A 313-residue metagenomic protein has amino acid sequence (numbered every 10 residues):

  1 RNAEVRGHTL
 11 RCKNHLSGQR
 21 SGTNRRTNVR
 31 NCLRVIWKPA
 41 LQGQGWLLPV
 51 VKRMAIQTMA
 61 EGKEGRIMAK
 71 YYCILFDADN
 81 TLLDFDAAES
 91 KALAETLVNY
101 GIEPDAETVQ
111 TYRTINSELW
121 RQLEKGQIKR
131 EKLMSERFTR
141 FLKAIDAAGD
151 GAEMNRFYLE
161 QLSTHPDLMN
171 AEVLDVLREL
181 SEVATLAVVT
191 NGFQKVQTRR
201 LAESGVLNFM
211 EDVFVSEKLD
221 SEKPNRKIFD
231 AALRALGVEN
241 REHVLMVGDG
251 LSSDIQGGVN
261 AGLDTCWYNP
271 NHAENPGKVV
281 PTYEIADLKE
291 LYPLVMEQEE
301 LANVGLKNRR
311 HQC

Functional and structural regions predicted by a protein language model:
R1-L33: Structural/interface elements that position substrates and couple domains in central-metabolism enzymes
V5-R6, I115, E182-V183: Structured helix-beta-strand junction loops
V29, V35, A40, V50-V51 (+3 more regions): Acidic, Ala/Val/Gly-enriched low-complexity intrinsically disordered segments
G43-W46, Q57, I67-I74, A87 (+3 more regions): Asp-based, Mg2+/Mn2+-dependent phosphohydrolase catalytic module
A69-A78, L82-L174: N-terminal helical cap/lid subdomain that shapes the substrate entry/recognition surface in HAD-like hydrolases
E172-V183: Catalytic-core regions built around general acid/base machinery
